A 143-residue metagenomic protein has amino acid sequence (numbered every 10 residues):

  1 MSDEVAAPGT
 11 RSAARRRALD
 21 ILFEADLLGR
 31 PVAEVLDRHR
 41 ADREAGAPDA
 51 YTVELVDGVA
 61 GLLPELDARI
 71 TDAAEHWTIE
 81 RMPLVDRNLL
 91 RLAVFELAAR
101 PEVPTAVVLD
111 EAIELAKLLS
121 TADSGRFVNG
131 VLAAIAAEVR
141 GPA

Functional and structural regions predicted by a protein language model:
M1-A143: N-terminal interaction/assembly modules
